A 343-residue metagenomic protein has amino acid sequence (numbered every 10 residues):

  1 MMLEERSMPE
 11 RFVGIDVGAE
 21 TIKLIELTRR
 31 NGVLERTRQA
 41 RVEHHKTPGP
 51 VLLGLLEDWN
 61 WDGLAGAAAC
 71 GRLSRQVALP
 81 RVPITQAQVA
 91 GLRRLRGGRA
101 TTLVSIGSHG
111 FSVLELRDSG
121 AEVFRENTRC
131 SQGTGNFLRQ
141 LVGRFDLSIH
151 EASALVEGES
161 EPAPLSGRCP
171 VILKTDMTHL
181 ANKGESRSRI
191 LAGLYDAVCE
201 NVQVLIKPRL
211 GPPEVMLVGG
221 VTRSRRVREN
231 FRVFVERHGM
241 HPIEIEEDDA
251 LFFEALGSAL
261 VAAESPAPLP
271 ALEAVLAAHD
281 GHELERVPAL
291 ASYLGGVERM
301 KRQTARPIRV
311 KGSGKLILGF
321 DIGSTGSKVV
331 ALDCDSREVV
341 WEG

Functional and structural regions predicted by a protein language model:
R11-V51, E122-R129, I322-G343: Short glycine-rich, Thr/Ser-proximal phosphate-binding strand/loop in the N-terminal lobe of ATP-dependent enzymes
F12-D16, L64-A68, R99-S105, I317-D321: Short glycine-aspartate micro-motif
R38-H44, L56-A87, L95-R96, F111-E115 (+1 more regions): Short beta-strand-loop/turn "lid" adjacent to the catalytic site in phosphate-handling enzymes
V42-H44, P80-A90, V104-S108, E126-G133 (+3 more regions): Active-site nucleophile and cofactor-binding loops and adjacent substrate-binding regions of central metabolic enzymes
R72-L73, I206-F234, E247-E254: Glycine-rich phosphate-binding loops at beta-strand->alpha-helix junctions
S112, S119, V261-L316, K328: Acidic, glycine/GT-rich loop-and beta-edge segments that sit at the periphery of enzyme/chaperone cores
D118-E161, A250-E264, E342-G343: Glycine-rich phosphate-binding loop plus the immediately following alpha-helix
L173-L205: Adenine-nucleotide phosphate-binding core of ATP-dependent small-molecule kinases
